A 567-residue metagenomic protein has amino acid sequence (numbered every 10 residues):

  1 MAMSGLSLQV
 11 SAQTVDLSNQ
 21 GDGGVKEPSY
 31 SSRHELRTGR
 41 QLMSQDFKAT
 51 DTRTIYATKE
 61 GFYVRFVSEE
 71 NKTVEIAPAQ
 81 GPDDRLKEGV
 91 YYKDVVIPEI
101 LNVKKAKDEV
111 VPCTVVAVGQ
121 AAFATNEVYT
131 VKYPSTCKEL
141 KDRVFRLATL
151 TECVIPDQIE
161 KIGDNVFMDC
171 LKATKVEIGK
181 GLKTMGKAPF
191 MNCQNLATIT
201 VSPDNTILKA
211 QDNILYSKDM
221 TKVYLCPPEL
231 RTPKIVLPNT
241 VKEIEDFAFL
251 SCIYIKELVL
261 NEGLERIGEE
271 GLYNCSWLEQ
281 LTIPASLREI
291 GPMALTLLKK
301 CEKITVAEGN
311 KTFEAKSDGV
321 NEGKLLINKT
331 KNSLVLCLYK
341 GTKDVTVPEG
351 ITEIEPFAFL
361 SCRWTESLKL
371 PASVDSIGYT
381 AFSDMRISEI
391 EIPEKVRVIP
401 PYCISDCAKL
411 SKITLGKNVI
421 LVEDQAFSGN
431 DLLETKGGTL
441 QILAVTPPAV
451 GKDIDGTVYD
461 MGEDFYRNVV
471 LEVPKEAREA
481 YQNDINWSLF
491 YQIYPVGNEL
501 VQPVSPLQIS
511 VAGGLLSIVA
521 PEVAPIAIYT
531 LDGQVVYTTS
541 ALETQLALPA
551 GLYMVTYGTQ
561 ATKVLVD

Functional and structural regions predicted by a protein language model:
A2-S11: C-terminal segment of classical bacterial N-terminal signal peptides
Q13-N19: Cleaved targeting-peptide boundary
P28, T38-L86, D212-N213, K218 (+2 more regions): Short beta-strand/loop segment at the start of cytosolic alpha/beta domains
T38, M43-T50, I493-P506: Low-complexity, Pro/Thr/Ser/Gly/Ala-rich linker/spacer regions in secreted, extracellular modular proteins
V67-N71, D84-A117, N126-E139, L147-K161 (+12 more regions): Structural signature of tandem-repeat unit edges
Q120-A121, D142-V144, D164-V166, K187-P189 (+8 more regions): Consensus positions within tandem repeat domains that build extended binding/scaffold surfaces
L500-D567: C-terminal outer-membrane/trafficking sorting elements
